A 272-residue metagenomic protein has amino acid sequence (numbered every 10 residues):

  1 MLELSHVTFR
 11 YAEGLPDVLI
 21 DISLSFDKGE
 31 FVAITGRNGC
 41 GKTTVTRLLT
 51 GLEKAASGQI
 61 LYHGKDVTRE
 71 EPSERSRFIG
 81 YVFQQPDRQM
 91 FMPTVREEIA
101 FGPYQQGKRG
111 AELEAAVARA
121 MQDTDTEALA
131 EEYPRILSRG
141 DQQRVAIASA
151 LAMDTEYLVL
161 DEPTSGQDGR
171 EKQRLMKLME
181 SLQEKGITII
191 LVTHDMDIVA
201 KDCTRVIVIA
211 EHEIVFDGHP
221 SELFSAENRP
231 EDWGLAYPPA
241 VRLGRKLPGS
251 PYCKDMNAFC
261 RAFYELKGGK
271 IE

Functional and structural regions predicted by a protein language model:
T35-R37: The feature captures the beta-strand-to-loop junction immediately N-terminal to the Walker
T50: Helix-to-loop junction immediately C-terminal to a conserved catalytic motif
G58-D66, R75: Conserved ABC transporter NBD signature motif
A111-L129: Conserved ABC ATPase "signature" region
Y133-L137, D141: Conserved ABC ATPase signature
T193-H194: H-loop/switch region of ABC-family ATPase nucleotide-binding domains
E211-H212: Conserved ABC ATPase "signature" C-loop
